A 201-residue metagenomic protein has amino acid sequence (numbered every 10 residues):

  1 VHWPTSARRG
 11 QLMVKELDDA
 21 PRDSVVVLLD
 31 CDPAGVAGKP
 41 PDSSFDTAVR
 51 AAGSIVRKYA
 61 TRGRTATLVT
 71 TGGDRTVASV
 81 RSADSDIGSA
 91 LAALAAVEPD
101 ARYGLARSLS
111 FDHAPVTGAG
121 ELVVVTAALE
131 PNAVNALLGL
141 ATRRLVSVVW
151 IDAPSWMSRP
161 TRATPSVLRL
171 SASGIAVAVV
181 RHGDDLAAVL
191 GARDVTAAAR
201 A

Functional and structural regions predicted by a protein language model:
V1-R81, E121-V125, G139: An amphipathic, basic-hydrophobic helix/alpha-beta surface used to engage anionic, phosphate-rich ligands or surfaces
R22, D84-G88, A163: Alpha-helix initiation and N-capping motif
V27-D30, G38, A51-S54, L91-A96 (+2 more regions): Glycine-rich loops and low-complexity Gly/Arg-rich segments that provide flexible linkers or classic glycine-based
D32-G35, S82-L91, F111-V116: Generic detector of short, locally flexible boundary/turn motifs and exposed helical patches
T47-R50, S89, P165: Generic recognition of stable, solvent-exposed alpha-helical segments in well-folded globular domains
T76-R107: Short, charged loop segments at secondary-structure junctions
A96-A201: Von Willebrand factor type A / integrin I
